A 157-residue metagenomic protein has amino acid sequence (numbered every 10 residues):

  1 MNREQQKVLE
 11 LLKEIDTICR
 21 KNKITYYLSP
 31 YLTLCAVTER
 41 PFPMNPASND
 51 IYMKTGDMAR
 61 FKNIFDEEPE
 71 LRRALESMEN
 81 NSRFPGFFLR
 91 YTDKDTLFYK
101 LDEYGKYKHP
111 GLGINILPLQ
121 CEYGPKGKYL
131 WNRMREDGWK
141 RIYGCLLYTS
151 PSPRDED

Functional and structural regions predicted by a protein language model:
M1-E4, P46-D50: The substrate-binding groove and active-site-proximal loops of carbohydrate-active enzymes, especially glycoside
E4-D16, R20, F65-G124, G144 (+1 more regions): Conserved catalytic core of two-metal-ion nucleotidyltransferases
D16-N49, M58: Active-site nucleotide-donor binding segment shared across nucleotidyl transfer reactions
C35-T38, R60-K62, P85-G86, E122-K128: Short catalytic/ligand-binding loop motif for oxyanion handling, primarily in non-cytosolic enzymes, centered on
Y52-K54: Short hydrophobic/aromatic beta-strand micro-patches that form the beta-sheet surface supporting nucleotide- or nucleic
M58-A59, E67: Active-site phosphate-binding/coordination module
M134-L147: Short, cationic low-complexity segments
Y148-D157: Single conserved hydrophobic/aromatic residue that forms the stacking wall/gate of nucleotide- or nucleobase-binding
